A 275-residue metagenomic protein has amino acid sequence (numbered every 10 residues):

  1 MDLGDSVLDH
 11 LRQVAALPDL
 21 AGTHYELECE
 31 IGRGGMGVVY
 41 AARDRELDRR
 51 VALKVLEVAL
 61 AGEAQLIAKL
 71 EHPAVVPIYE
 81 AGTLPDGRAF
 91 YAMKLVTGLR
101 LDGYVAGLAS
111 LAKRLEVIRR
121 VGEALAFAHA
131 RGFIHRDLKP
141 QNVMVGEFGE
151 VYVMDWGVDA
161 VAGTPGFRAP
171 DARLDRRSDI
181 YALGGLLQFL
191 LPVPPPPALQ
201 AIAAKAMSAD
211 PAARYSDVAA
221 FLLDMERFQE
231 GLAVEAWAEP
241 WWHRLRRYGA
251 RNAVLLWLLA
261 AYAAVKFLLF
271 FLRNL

Functional and structural regions predicted by a protein language model:
M1-E30, L111, R227-F228, L275: Short N-terminal regulatory/linker segments that flank and modulate the kinase catalytic core
E28, R43, T97, R119 (+6 more regions): C-terminal lobe helix-coil module of Hanks-type protein kinase domains
V38: Conserved N-lobe ATP-binding subsite of Hanks-type protein kinase domains, especially the beta3 VAIK lysine
R43-R50: Conserved N-lobe loop of protein kinases adjacent to the ATP-binding glycine-rich P-loop
V55-K69: AlphaC helix of the eukaryotic protein kinase fold
E80-G82: A short, aromatic-enriched beta-strand patch in the conserved N-lobe beta-sheet of the protein kinase catalytic domain
D86-R100: Conserved short submotifs of the Hanks-type protein kinase catalytic core that shape the nucleotide-binding pocket
R100-S110: AlphaC helix of the protein kinase catalytic domain
